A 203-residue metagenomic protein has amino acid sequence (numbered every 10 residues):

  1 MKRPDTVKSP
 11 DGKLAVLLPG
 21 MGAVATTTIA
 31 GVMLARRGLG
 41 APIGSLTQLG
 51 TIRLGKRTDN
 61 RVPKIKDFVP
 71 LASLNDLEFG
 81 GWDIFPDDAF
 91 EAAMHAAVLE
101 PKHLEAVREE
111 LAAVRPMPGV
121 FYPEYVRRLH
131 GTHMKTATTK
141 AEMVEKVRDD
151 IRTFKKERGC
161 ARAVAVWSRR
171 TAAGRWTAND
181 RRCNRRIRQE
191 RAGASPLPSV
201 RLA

Functional and structural regions predicted by a protein language model:
M1-A203: Metallocofactor- and cofactor-centric catalytic cores in central/energy metabolism, strongly enriched
